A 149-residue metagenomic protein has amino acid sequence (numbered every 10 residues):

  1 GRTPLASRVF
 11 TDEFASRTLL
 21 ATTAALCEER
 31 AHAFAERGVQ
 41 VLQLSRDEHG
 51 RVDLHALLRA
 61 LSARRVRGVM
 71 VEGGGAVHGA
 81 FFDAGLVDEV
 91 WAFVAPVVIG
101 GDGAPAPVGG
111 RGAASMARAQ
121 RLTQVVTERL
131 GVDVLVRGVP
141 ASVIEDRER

Functional and structural regions predicted by a protein language model:
G1-R64, A76-G79, I144-E148: Active-site ligand-binding patch in enzyme domains
S16-A21, R65-G68, A113-R121: A polyampholytic, Gly/Pro-enriched intrinsically disordered region
L20, V71, D88, G138: Residue-level signal for inorganic ion chemistry
T22, Q43, A92, V126-R129: Structural signal for conserved beta-strand scaffold positions within catalytic alpha/beta enzyme cores
A25-L26, G110-R149: Conserved histidine-centered catalytic loops in small-molecule metabolism enzymes
E29-H32, V69-M70, G101-D102: Extended hydrophobic-aromatic, low-complexity segments
V39, V66-V69, G73, H78 (+2 more regions): Helical hairpin unit composed of two closely spaced alpha helices linked by a short loop
A84-L122: Flexible, gly/pro- and Lys/Arg-enriched active-site loops
